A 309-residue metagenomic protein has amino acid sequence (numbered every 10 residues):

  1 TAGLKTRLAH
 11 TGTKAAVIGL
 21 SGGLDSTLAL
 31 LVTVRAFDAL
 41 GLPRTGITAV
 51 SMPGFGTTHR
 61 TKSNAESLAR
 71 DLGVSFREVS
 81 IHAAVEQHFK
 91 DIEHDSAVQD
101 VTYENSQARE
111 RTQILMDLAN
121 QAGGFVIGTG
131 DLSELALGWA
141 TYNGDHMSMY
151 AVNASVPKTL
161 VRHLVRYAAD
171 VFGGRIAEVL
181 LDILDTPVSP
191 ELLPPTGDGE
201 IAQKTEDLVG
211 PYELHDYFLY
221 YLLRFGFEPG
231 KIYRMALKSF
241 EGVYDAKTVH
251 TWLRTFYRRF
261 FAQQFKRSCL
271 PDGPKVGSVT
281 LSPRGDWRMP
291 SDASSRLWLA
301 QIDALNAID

Functional and structural regions predicted by a protein language model:
T1-G22, S26-D309: ATP/NTP-dependent adenylation/nucleotidyl-transfer catalytic domains that generate, transfer, or process NMP-activated
